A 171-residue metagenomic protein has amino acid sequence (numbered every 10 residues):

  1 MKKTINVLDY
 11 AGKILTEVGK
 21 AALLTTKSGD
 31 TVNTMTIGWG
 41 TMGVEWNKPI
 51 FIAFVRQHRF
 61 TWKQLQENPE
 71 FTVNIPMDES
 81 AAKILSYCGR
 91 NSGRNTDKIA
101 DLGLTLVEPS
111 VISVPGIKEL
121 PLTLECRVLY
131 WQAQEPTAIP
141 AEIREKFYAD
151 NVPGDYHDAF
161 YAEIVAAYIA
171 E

Functional and structural regions predicted by a protein language model:
M1-I37, T41-E171: Active-site-proximal mixed secondary-structure blocks
